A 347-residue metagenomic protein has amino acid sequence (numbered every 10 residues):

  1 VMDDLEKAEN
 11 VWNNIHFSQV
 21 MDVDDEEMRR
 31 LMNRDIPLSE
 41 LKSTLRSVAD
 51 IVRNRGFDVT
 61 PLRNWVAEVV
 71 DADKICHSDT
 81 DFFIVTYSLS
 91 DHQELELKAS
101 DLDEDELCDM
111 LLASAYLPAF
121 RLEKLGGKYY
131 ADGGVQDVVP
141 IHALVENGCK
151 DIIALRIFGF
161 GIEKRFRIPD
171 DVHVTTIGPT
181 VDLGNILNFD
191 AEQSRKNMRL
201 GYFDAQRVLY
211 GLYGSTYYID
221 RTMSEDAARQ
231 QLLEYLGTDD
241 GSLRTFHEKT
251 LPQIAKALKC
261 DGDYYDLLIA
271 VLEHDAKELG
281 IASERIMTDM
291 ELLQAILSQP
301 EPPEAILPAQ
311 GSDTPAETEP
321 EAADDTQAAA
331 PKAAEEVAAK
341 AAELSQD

Functional and structural regions predicted by a protein language model:
M2-D347: Patatin-like phospholipase
